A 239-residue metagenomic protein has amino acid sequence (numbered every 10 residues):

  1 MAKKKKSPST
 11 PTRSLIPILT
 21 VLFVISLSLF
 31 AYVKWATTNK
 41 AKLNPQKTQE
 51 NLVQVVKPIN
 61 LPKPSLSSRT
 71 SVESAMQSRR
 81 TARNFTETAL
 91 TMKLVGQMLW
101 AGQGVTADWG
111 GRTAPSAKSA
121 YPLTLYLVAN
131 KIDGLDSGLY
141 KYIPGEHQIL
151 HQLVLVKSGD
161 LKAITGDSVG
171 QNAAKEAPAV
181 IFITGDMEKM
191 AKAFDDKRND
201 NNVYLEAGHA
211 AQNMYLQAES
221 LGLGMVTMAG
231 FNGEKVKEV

Functional and structural regions predicted by a protein language model:
M1-R13: N-terminal Lys/Arg-rich, disordered targeting/topogenic segments
K3, E50, E73, E87 (+5 more regions): Glutamate identity and glutamate-enriched acidic tracts
K3-K6, N60, N201: Intrinsic low-complexity, intrinsically disordered segments enriched in polar/basic residues
S7-T10, T38, N44-Q46, L216: Short amphipathic alpha-helical "recognition" segments used for binding
L15-A177: N-terminal amphipathic, basic helical "cap/leader" segment at the start of enzyme domains
R79, M98, L125, A179-M190 (+1 more regions): Small-aliphatic-rich amphipathic alpha-helix that forms the alpha element of a beta-alpha
S137, K192-A193: Short, charged, solvent-exposed linker or helix-capping segments at domain edges/interfaces that act as flexible hinges
